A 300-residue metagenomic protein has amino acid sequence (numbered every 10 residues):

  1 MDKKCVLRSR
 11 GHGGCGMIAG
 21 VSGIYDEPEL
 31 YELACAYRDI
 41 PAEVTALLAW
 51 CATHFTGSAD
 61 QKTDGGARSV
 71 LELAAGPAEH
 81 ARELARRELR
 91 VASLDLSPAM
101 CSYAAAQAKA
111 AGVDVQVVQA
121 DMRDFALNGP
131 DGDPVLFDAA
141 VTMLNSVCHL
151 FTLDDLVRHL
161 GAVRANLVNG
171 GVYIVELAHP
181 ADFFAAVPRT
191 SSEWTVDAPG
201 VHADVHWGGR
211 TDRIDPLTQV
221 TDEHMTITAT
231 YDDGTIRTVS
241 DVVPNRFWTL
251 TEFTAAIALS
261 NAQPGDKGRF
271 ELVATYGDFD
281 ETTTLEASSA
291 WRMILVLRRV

Functional and structural regions predicted by a protein language model:
H12-G66: Conserved class I S-adenosyl-L-methionine
G65-A74: Conserved class I S-adenosyl-L-methionine
A78-F125: Class I SAM-dependent methyltransferase SAM/SAH-binding core
L127-A139: A short acidic, Gly/Pro-enriched loop at the edge of an enzyme's catalytic core that lines a small-molecule cofactor
V157-N169: A short glycine-rich, Lys/Arg-flanked "PGG" loop and its adjoining helix->strand segment in the class I
G170-L177: Conserved beta-strand signature within the Rossmann-like core of class I S-adenosyl-L-methionine
L177-A255: SAM-dependent methyltransferase
P244-V300: C-terminal lobe and adjacent flexible extensions of AdoMet/dcAdoMet transferase-like proteins
